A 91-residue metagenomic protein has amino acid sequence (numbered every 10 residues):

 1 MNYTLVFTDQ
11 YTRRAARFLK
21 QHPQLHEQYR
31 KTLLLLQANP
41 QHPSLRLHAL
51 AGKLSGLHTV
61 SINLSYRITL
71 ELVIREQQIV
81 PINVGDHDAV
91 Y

Functional and structural regions predicted by a protein language model:
T4, R13-P23, I62-Y91: Enriched for short, Lys/Arg-rich terminal
F7-P43: N-terminal first-folded block
K31, G52-S55, L70-R75: Short alpha-helical linear motifs
L35-V60: A short, surface-exposed loop/turn module that caps and links secondary-structure elements
